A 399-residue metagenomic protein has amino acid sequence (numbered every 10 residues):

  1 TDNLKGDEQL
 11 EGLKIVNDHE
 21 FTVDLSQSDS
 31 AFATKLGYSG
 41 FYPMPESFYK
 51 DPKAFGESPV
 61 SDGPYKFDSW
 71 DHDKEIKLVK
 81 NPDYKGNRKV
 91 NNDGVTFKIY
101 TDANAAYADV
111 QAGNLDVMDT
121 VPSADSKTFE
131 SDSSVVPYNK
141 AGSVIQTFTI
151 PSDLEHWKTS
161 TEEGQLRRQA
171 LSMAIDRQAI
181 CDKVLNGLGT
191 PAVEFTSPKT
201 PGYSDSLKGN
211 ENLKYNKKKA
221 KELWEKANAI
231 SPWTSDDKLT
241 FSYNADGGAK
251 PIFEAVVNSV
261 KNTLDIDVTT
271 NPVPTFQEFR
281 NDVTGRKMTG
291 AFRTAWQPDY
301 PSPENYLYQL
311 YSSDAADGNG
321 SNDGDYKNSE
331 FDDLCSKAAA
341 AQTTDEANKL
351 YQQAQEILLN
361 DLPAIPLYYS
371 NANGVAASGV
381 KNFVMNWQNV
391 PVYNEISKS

Functional and structural regions predicted by a protein language model:
T1, Q277-A339: Acidic-aromatic pocket-rim loops
L4-Q9, D18-H19, L25-V90, G94: Gly/Pro-rich hinge or "lid" segments in bacterial periplasmic/extracellular proteins
D18-D24, G63-P64, N92-G94, S143-V193 (+2 more regions): Alpha-helical secondary-structure segments
S30-L36, D182, K226-G248, F292-A295 (+1 more regions): Bilobed periplasmic-binding protein-like "clamshell/Venus-flytrap" ligand-binding domains
K50, G56, D83-T128: Ligand-site clamp/hinge motif
T190-A227, G248-P251: Structural transition elements
E225-P298, A372: Ligand/substrate-recognition segments at binding pockets and active sites
G318, G374-S399: Long beta-strand-rich cores associated with HINT superfamily self-processing modules
